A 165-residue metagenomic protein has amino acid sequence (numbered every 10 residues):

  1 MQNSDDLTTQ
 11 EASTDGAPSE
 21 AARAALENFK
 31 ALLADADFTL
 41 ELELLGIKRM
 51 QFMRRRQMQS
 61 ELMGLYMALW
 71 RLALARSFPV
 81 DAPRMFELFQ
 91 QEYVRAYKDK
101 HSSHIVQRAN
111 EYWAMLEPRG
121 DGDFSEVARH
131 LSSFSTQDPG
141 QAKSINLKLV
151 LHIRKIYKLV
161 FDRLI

Functional and structural regions predicted by a protein language model:
M1-S103: N-terminal low-complexity, intrinsically disordered segments
A22-F38, F86-Y157, I165: Polybasic, proline/glycine-rich intrinsically disordered low-complexity segments
W70, I156-V160: Short A/G/S/P-biased low-complexity tracts
